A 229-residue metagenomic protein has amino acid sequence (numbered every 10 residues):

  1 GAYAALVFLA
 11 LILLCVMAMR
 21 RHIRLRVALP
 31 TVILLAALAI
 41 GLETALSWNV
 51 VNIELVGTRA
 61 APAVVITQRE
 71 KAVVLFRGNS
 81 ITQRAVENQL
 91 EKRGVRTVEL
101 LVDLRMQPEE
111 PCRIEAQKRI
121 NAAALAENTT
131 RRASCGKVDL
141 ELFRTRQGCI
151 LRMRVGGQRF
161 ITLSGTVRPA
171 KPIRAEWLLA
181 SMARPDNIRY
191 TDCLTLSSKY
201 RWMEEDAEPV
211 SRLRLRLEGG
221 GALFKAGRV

Functional and structural regions predicted by a protein language model:
G1-V229: Non-globular, low-confidence helical/coil segments that flank catalytic cores
